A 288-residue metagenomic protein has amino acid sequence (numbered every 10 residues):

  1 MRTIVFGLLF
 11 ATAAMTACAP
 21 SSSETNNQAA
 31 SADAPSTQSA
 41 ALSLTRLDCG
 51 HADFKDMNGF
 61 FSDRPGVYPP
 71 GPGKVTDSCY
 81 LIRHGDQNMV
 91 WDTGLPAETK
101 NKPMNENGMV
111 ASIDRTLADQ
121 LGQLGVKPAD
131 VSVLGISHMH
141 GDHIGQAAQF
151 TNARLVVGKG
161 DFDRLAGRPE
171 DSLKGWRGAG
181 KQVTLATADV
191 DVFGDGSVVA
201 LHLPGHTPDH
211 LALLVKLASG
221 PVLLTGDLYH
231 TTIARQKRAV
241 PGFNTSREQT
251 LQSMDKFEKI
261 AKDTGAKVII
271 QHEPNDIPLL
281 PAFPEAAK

Functional and structural regions predicted by a protein language model:
V5, T12, A19-D119, D130 (+2 more regions): Metallo-beta-lactamase
P35, S112-D130, G158-H202, R247-G265: Metallo-beta-lactamase
C49-G50, T93-L95, M139, G160 (+3 more regions): Active-site metal-binding loops of divalent metal-dependent hydrolases
D53, A97-T99, D163, T232 (+1 more regions): Feature marks short, surface-exposed loop/turn motifs that line or immediately flank catalytic pockets and channel
N101-V156: Active-site metal-binding motif and surrounding structural segment of the metallo-beta-lactamase
V110-D119, S219-K288: Cap/insert and terminal regions of metallo-dependent hydrolase folds
L134-I144, L203-H210, I270-P274: Histidine-centered catalytic micro-motifs
L201-T231: Active-site-proximal loop/helix segments of hydrolase catalytic cores
